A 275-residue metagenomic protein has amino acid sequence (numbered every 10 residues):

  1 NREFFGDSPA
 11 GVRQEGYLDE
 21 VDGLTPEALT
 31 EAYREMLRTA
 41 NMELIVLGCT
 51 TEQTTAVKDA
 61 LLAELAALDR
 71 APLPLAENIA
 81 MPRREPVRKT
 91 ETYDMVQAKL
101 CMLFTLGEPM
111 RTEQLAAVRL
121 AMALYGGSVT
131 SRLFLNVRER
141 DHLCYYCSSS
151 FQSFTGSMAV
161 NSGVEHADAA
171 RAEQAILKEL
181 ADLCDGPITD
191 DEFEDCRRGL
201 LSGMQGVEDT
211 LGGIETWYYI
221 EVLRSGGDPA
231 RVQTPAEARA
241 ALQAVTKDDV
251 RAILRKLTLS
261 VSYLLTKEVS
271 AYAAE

Functional and structural regions predicted by a protein language model:
N1-L73, E108-P109, A117, E139-E275: Charge-rich, well-structured scaffold segments of protease-associated domains
N1-R2, M122-A123, L135: Generic alpha-helical structural context detector
N41, R70-S131, D141, L265-E268: His/Glu-based metal-binding/catalytic segments typifying zinc-dependent metallopeptidases
